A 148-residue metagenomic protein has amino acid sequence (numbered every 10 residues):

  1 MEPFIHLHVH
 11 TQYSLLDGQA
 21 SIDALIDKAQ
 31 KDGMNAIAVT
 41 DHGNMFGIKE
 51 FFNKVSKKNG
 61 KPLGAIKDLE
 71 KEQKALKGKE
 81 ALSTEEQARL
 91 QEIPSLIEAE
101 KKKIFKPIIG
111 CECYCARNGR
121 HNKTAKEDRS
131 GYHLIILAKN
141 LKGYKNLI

Functional and structural regions predicted by a protein language model:
M1-I148: Phosphodiester-processing cores and adjacent nucleic acid-binding clamps
